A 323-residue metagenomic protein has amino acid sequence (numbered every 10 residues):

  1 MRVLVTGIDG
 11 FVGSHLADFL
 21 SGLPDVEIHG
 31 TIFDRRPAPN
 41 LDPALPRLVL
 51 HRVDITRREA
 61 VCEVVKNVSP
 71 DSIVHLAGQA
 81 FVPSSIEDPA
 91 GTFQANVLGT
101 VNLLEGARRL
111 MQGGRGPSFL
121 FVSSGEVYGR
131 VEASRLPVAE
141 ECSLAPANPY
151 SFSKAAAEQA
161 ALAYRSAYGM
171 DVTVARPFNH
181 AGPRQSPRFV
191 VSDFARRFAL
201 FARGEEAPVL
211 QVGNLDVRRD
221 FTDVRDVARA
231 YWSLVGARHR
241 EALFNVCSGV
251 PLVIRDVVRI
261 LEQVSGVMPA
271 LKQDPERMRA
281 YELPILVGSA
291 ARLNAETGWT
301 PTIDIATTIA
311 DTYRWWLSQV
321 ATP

Functional and structural regions predicted by a protein language model:
V3-L23: N-terminal Rossmann NAD(P)H-binding glycine-rich loop of SDR-like oxidoreductase domains
A17, G30-F33, L200-P323: C-terminal substrate-binding subdomain of Rossmann-fold SDR/epimerase-dehydratase oxidoreductases
P39, V131-P137, Q159-D220, V224-S233 (+2 more regions): NAD(P)-dependent short-chain dehydrogenase/reductase
V49-P70: Conserved Rossmann-fold cofactor-binding substructure of NAD(P)-dependent oxidoreductases
S69-V74, P89: Proline-aspartate-enriched helix->loop->beta-strand connector
L76-A80, S123-S124: Conserved NAD(P)H cofactor-binding loop of Rossmann-fold oxidoreductase domains
E87-E105, G114-S118, E126-V174: Catalytic helix-loop patch of NAD(P)-dependent Rossmann-fold dehydrogenases
